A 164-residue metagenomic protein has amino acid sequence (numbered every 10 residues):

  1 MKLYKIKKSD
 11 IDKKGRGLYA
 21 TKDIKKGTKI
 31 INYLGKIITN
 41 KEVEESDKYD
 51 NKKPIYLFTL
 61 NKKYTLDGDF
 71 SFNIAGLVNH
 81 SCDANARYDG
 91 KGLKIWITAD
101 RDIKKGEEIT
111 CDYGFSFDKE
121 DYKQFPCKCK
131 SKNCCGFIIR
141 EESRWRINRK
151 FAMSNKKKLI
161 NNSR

Functional and structural regions predicted by a protein language model:
M1-D89: Catalytic cores of histone-lysine modification enzymes
C82-R164: C-terminal SET catalytic tail plus cysteine-rich post-SET Zn-binding segment of SAM-dependent SET-domain
